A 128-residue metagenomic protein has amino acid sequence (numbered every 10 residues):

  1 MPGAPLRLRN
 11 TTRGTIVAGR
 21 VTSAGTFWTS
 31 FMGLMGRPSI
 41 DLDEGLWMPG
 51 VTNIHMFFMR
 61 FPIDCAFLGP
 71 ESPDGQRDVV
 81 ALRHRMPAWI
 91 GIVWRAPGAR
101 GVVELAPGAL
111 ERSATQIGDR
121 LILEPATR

Functional and structural regions predicted by a protein language model:
M1-R128: Compact, glycine-rich, soluble single-domain proteins
